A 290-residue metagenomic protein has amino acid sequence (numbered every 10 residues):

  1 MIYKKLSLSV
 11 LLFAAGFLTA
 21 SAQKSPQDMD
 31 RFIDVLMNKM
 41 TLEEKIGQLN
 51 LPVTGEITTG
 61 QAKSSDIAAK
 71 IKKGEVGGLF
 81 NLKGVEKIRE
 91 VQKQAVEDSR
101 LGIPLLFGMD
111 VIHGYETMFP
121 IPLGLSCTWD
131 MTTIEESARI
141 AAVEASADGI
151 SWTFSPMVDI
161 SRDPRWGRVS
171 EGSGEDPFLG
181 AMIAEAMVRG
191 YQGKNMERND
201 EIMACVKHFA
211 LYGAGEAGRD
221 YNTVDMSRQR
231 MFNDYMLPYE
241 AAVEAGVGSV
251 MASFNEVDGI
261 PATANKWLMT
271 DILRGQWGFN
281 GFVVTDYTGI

Functional and structural regions predicted by a protein language model:
M1-S25: Bacterial Sec-dependent N-terminal signal peptides
T19-I290: Glycoside hydrolase catalytic-domain context in secreted enzymes
